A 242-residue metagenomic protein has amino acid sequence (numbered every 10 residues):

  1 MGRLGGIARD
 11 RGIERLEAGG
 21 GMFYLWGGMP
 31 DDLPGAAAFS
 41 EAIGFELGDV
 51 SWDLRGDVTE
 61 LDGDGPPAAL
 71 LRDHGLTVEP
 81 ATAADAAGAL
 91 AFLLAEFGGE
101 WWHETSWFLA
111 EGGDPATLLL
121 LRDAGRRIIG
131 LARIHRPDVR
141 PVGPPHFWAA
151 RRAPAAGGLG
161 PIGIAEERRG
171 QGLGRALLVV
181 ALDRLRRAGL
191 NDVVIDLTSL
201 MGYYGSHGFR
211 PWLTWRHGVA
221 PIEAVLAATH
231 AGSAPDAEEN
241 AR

Functional and structural regions predicted by a protein language model:
M1-D10, G160-E166, G170-D183, R187 (+2 more regions): Conserved acetyl-CoA-binding loop-helix of GNAT-fold acetyltransferases
G2-H74, G218-A220: Acyl-donor-binding surface of acyltransferase catalytic domains
E14, E46, N191-V193, R210: Short acidic/polar active-site loop segments enriched in Thr and Asp
L16-G19, L159, V193-L197: Conserved hydrophobic beta-strand within the GNAT/NAT acetyltransferase core sheet that lines the active-site cleft
S40, F45, Y203-G205, F209: Conserved active-site tyrosine of GNAT-family acetyltransferases
S51, D64-H103, G125-I129, A228-R242: Short amphipathic alpha-helix that is part of the acyltransferase structural core
F97-I164: A conserved beta-strand-loop-helix scaffold within acyl/acetyltransferase catalytic domains
D123, A132-R136, P161-G163, A181 (+3 more regions): Active-site proximal loops enriched in glycine and acidic residues that flank catalytic Cys/His/Asp and coordinate
